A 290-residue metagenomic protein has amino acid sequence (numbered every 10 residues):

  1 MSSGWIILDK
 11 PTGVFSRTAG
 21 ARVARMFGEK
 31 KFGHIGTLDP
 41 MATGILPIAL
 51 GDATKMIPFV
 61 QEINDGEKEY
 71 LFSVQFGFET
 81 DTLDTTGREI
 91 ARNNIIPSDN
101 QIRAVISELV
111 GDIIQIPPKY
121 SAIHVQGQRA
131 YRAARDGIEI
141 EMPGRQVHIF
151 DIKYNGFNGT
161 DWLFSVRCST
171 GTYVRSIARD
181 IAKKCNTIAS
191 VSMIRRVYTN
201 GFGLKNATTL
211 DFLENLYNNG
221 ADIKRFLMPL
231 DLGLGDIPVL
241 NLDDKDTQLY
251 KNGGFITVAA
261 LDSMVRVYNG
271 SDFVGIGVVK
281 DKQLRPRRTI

Functional and structural regions predicted by a protein language model:
M1-G13, R17-L38, A42-I45, I63 (+4 more regions): Accessory RNA 3′-end/elbow-binding domains used by RNA modification enzymes
I7-T12, K119-G127: ATP-grasp fold ATP-binding core
I48: Phosphate-centric recognition/catalysis
G51-K55, E79: Short, charged/polar surface micro-motifs in flexible loops or helix N-caps
F59-I114: Acidic, low-complexity central loop/insert segments
S121, V125-G144, I149-F150: Extended alpha-helical targeting/anchoring segments, especially N-terminal organellar/secretory targeting helices
A122, R129, D161-L204: Pseudouridine synthase
Q146-T160: Helix-hairpin-helix/helix-loop-helix acidic hairpins
